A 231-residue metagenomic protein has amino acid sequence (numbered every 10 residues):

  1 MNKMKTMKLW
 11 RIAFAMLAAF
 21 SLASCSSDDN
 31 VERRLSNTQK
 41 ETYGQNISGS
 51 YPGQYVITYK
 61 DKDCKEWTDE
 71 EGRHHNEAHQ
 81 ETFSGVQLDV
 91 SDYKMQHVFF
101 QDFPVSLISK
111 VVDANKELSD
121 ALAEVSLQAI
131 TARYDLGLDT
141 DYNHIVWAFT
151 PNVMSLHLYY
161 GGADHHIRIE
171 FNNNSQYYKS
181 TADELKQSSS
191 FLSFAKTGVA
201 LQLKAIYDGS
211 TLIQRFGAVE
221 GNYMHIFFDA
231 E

Functional and structural regions predicted by a protein language model:
M4-L9, A15-S50, E231: Bacterial Sec-dependent N-terminal signal peptides
E32-L35, H166, E170-Y178, E184-E231: Edge beta-strand at a domain terminus
Y43-W67: Tryptophan-anchored aromatic micro-motifs
T58-K65, V105-L118, V199-A218: Short, cysteine-centered beta-strand-loop-beta hairpins and adjacent loop/turn segments enriched in charged/polar
W67, H74-Q80: Short linear proline/tyrosine/threonine-rich motifs used for host-factor recruitment and membrane trafficking/assembly
T82-Q87, F99-Q101: Long, solvent-exposed N-terminal ectodomains/accessory regions that are displayed to the extracellular/lumenal milieu
S91-Q187: Predominantly extracellular/secreted and cell-surface proteins with exposed, flexible low-complexity segments
